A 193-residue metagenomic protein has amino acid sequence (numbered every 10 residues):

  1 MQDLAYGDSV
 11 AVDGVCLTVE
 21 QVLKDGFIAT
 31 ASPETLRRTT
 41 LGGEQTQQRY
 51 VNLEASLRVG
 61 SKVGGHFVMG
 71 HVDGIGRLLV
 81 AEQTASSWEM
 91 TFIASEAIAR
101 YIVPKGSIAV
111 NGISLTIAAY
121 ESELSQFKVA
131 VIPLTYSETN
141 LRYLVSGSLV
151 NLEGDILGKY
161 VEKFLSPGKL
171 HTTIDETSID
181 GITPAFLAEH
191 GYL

Functional and structural regions predicted by a protein language model:
M1-L193: Conserved loop->alpha-helix
